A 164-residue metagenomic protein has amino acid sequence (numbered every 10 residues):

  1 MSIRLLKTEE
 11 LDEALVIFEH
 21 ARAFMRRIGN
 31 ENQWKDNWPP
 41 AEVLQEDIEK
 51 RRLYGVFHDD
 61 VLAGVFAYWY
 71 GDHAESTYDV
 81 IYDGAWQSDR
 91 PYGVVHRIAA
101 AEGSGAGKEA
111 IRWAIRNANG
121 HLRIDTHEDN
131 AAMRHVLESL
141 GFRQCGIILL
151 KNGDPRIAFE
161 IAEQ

Functional and structural regions predicted by a protein language model:
S2-I17: A short beta-loop-alpha structural element at the N-terminal edge of CoA-dependent acyl/N-acetyltransferase catalytic
R22-E42: Conserved GNAT-fold acetyl-CoA-binding loop/helix
G55, V61-G71: Conserved beta-strand in the GNAT
A67-E102: Conserved acyl-donor/pantetheine-binding loop and adjacent beta-alpha core of acyl/acetyltransferases and related
V94, N117-E128: Conserved GNAT acetyl-CoA-binding A-motif
A100-R116, H135-S139: Conserved acetyl-CoA-binding loop-helix of GNAT-fold acetyltransferases
E102, I124-R134, N152: Conserved beta-strand-loop-alpha-helix junction that forms the acyl-donor binding cleft
D125, R143-I157: Conserved catalytic-core motifs of GNAT/GCN5-like acyltransferases
